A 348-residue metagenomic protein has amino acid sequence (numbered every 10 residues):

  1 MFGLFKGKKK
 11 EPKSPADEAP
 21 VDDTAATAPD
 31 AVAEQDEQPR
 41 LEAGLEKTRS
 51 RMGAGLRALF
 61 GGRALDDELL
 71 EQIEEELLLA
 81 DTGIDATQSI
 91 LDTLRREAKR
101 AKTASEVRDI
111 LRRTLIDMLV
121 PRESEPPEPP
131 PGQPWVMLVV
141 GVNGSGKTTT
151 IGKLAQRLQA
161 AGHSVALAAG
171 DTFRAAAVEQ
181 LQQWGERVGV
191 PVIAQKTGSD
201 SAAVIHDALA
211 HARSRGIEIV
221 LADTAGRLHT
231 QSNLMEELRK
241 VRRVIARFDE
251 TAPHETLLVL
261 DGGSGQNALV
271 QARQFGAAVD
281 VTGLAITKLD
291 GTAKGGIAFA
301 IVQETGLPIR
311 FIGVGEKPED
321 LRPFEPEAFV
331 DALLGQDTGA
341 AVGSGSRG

Functional and structural regions predicted by a protein language model:
M1-M118, R122-E125, G132-Q133, L138 (+3 more regions): Non-catalytic terminal/linker segments enriched in charged/polar, low-complexity residues
D85, R113-G348: P-loop/Walker A NTP-binding module and the surrounding RecA-like catalytic core of P-loop NTPases
